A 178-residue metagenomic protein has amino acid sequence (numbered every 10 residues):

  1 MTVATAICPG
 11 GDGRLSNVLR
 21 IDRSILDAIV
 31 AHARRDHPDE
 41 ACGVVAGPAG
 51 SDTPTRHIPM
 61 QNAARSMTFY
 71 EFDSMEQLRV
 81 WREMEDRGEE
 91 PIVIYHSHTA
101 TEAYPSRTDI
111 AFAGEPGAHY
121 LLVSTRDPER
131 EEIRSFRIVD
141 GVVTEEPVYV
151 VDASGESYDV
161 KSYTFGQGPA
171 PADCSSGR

Functional and structural regions predicted by a protein language model:
T2-P91, A100-R178: Conserved beta-strand-loop surface patch within small alpha/beta domains used for substrate/adaptor or ligand engagement
S97: Acidic/histidine-rich, metal-coordinating catalytic segments
